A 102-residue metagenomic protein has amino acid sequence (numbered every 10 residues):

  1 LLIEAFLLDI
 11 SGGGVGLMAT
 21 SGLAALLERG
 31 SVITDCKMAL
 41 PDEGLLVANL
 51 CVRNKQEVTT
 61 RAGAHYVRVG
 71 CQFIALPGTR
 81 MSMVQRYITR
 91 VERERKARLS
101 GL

Functional and structural regions predicted by a protein language model:
L1-L102: Structured alpha-helical
